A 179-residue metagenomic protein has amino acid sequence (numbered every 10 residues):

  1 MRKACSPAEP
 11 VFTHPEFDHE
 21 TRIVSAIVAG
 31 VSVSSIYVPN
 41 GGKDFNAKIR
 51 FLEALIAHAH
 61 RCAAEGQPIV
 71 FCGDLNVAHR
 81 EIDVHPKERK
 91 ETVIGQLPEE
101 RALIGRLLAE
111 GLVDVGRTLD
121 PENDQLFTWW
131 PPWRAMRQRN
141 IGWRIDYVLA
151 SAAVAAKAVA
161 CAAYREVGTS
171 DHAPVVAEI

Functional and structural regions predicted by a protein language model:
M1-N40: Structured beta-strand-rich core segments of catalytic domains in phosphoester-bond hydrolases
T13-H14, Y37-L52, E88-T92: Surface-exposed cleft-lining segments at the edges of enzyme active sites
H14-P15, R137-N140, R165-G168: Short Gly/Pro-enriched turn/cap motifs at secondary-structure boundaries
E20-S25, R144-D146, H172-V176: Short hydrophobic/aromatic beta-strand or adjacent loop that forms the aromatic wall/cage of a ligand/substrate-binding
E53-I141, I145: Metal-dependent phosphoesterases centered on the DNase I-like endonuclease/exonuclease/phosphatase
W130-P131, A158-R165: Short, solvent-exposed helix-loop connector elements
A162-I179: Surface polyanion/phosphate-binding segment centered on an Asp-His-Pro turn
